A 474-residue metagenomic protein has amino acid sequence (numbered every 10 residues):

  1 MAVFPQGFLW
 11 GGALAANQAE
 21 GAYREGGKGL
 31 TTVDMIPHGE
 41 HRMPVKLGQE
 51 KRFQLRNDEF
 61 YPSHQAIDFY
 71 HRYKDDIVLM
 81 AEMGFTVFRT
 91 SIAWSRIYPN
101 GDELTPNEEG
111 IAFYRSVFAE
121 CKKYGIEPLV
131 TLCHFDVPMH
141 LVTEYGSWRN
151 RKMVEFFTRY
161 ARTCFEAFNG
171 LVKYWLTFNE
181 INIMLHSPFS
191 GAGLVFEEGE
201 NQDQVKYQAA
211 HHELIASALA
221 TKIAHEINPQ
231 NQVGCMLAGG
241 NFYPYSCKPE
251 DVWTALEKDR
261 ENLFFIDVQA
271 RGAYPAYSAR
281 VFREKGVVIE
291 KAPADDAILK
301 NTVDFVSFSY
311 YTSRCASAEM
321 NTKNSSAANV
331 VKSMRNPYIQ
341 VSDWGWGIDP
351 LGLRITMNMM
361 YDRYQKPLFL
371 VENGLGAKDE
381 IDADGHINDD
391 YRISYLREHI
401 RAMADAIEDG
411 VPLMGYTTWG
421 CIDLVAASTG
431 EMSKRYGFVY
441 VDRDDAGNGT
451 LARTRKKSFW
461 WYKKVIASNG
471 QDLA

Functional and structural regions predicted by a protein language model:
M1-N57, A81-E82, N100-D102, I111-A474: Active-site region of glycoside hydrolase catalytic domains
G7-L9, Y70, V87: A common structural microfeature
D58-R72, R149-R151: Active-site mouth loops of central-metabolism enzymes
Q65-V78, P99, G110: Internal amphipathic alpha-helical repeat/solenoid segments
R72-A93, N301-V306: Catalytic domains of carbohydrate-active enzymes, especially glycoside hydrolases
I92-P106: Glycine-rich, proline-tolerant flexible connector loops at the mouths of alpha/beta enzymes
